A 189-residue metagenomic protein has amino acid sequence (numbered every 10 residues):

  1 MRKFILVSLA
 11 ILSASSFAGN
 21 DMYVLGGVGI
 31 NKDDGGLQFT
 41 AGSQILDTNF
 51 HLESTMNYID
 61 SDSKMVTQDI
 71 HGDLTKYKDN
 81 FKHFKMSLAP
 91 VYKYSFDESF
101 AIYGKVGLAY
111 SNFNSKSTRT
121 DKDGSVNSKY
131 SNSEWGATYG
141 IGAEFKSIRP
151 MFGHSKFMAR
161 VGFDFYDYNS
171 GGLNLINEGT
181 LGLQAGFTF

Functional and structural regions predicted by a protein language model:
M1-D21, S125, F189: Cleavable N-terminal export/targeting peptides
N20-K32, E53-T55, F157-D167: Transmembrane beta-strand segments that form the barrel wall of outer-membrane beta-barrel proteins
N20-M22, D33-L37, T48, K82-M86 (+2 more regions): Residues that define the transmembrane beta-barrel architecture of outer-membrane proteins
V24-G26, N31, S111-G124, S128 (+1 more regions): Outer-membrane pore/translocation modules
G42-K122, E144-M151: Gram-negative (and chloroplast) outer-membrane scaffold detector with strong preference for beta-barrel transmembrane
H71-K78, D123-S131, Y168-L173: Extracellular loop and loop/strand-boundary signature of outer-membrane beta-barrel proteins
N127-K129, A137-E144: Acidic, glycine-rich flexible loop segments
I141-S147, N177-F189: Outer-membrane beta-barrel "beta-signal"
